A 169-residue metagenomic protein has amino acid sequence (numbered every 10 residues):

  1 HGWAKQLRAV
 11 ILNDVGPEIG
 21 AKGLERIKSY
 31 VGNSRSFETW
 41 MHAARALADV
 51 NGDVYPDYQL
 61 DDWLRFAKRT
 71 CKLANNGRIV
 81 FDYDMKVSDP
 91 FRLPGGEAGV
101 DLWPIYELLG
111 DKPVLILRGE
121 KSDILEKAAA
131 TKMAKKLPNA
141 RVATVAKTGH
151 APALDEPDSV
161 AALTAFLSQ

Functional and structural regions predicted by a protein language model:
H1-A21: Conserved hydrolase catalytic core segment
E18, I124, T148-A151: Active-site loop signature of alpha/beta-hydrolase-fold enzymes
A21-Y30: Short, glycine-/aromatic-enriched active-site segment of Class I SAM-dependent methyltransferases
E38-L93: Conserved alpha/beta-hydrolase catalytic His-Asp/Glu region
C71-K135, T144: Conserved serine/cysteine hydrolase catalytic core
V145-D158: Catalytic histidine-centered segment of alpha/beta-hydrolase-like enzymes
A162-Q169: C-terminal alpha-helix
